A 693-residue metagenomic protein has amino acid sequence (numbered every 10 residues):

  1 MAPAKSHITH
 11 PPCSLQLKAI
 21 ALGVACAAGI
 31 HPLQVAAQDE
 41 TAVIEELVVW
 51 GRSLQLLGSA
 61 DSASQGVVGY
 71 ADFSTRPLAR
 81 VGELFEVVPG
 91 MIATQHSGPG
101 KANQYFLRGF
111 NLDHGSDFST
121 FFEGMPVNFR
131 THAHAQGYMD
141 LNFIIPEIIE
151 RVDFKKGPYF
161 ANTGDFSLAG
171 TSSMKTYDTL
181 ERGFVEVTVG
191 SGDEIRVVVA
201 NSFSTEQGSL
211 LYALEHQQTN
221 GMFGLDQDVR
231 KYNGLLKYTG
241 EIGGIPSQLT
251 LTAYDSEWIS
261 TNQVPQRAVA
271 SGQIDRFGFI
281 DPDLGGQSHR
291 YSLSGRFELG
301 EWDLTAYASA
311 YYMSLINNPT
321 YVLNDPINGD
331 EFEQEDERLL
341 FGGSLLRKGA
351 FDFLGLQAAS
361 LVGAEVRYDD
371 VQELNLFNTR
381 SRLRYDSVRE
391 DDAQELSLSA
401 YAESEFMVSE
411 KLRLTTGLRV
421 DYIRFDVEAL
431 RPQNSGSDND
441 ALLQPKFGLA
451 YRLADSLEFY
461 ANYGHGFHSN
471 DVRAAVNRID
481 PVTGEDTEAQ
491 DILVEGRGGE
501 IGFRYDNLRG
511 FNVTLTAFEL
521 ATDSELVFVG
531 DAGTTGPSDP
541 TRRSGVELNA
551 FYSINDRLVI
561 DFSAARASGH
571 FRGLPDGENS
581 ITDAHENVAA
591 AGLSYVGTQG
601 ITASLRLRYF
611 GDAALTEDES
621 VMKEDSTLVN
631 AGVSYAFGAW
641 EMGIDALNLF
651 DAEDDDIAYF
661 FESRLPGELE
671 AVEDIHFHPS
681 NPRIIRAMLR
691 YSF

Functional and structural regions predicted by a protein language model:
A4, I560, D612-A614, S634-F693: C-terminal beta-signal and adjacent terminal beta-strands/loops of Gram-negative outer-membrane beta-barrel proteins
G82, E86-F129: Extracytoplasmic beta-strand/coil segments of soluble accessory domains associated with Gram-negative outer-membrane
P126-K156, M174-K175: Short acidic/polar hinge/loop motifs at secondary-structure boundaries that mediate gating or recognition
D153-A161, G170-F203, L214, G221-M222 (+2 more regions): Short strand-turn segments of transmembrane beta-barrel domains in outer membranes, especially the first one or two
F184, V189-Q218, F223-T261, L284-R296 (+5 more regions): Transmembrane beta-barrel wall of Gram-negative outer-membrane proteins
V199, R296-L299, D303-P319, R452 (+5 more regions): Membrane-embedded beta-barrel scaffold of Gram-negative outer-membrane proteins
E241, I245-Y254, G286-L430, A450-R452 (+3 more regions): Face-selective signature of the C-terminal outer-membrane beta-barrel domain
R347-A350, S409-E410, L414, Y422 (+4 more regions): Gram-negative outer-membrane beta-barrel transporters
